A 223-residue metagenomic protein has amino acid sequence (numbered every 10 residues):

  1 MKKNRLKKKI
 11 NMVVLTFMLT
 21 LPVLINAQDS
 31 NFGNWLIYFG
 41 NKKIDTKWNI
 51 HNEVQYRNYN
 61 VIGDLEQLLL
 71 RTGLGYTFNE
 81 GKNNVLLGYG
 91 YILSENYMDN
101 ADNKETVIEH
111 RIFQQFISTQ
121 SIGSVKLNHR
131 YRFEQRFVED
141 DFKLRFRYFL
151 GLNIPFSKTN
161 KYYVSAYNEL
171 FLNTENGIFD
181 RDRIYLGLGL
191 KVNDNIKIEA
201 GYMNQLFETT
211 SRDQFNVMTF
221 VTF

Functional and structural regions predicted by a protein language model:
M1-G33, T219, F223: Bacterial Sec-dependent N-terminal signal peptides
Q28-L86, G90-I92: Start-of-domain marker
F32-N34, E66-L70, I108-I112, F142-F146 (+2 more regions): Residues that define the transmembrane beta-barrel architecture of outer-membrane proteins
Y38-K42, T72-Y76, Q114-Q120, Y148-I154 (+2 more regions): Residues on the lipid-exposed face of transmembrane beta-strands in outer-membrane beta-barrel proteins
K47-N52, G81-V85, G123-L127, T159-Y163 (+2 more regions): Repeated loop/turn-to-beta-strand initiation elements of outer-membrane beta-barrel proteins
N52-V54, V85-Y89, F116, H129-Y131 (+4 more regions): Membrane-embedded beta-strand positions of outer-membrane beta-barrel proteins
V54-N60, F78, Y89-E95, Q120-I122 (+4 more regions): Transmembrane beta-strands of outer-membrane beta-barrel pores
A166, I178-F223: Predominantly the C-terminal beta-signal and adjacent terminal strand-loop region of outer-membrane beta-barrel
